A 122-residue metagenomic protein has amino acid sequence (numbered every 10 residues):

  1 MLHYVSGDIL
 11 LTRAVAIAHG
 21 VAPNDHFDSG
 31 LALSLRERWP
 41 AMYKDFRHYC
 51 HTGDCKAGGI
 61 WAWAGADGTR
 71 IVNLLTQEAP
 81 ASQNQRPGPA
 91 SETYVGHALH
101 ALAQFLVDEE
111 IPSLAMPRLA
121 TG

Functional and structural regions predicted by a protein language model:
M1-G122: Macrodomain-like recognition of ADP-ribose-binding/processing modules
